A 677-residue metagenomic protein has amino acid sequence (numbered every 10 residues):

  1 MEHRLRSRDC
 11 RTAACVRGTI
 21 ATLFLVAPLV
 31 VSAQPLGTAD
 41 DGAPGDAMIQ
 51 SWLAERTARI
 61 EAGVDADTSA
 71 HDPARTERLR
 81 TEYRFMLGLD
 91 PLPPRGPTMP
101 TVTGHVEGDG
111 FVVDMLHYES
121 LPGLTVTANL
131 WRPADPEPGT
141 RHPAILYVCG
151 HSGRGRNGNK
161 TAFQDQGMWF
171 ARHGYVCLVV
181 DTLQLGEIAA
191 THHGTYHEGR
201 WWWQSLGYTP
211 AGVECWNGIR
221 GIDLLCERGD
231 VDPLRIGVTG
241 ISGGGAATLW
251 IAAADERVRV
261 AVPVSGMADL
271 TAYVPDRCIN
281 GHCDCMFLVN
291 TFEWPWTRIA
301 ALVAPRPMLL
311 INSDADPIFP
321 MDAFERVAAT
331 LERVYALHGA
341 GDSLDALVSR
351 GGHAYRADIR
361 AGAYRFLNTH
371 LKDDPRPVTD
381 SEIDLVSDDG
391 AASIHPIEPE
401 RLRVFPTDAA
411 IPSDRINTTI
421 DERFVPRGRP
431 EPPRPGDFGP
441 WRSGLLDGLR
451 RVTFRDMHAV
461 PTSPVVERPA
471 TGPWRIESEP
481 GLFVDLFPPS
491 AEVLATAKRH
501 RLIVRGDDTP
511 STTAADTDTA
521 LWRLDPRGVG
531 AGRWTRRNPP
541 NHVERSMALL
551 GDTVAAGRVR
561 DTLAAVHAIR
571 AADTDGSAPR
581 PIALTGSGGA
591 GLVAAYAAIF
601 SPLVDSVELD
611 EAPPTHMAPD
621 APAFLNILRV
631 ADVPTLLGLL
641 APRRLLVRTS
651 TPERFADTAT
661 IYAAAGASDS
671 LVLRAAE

Functional and structural regions predicted by a protein language model:
M1-V16: N-terminal secretory signal peptides that target proteins for export/translocation
R17-V30: Bacterial N-terminal signal peptides
Q34-V126, T140, A304, I311-R501 (+5 more regions): Alpha/beta-hydrolase-fold serine-hydrolase catalytic core, especially in secreted/extracellular enzymes
E137-E227, P233, M267-I279, C285 (+2 more regions): Cap/lid segment of the alpha/beta-hydrolase catalytic domain
S152, G221-F292, A565-L639: Primarily recognizes the serine-hydrolase "nucleophile elbow" in alpha/beta-hydrolase and SGNH/GDSL folds
R154-D165, S205-W216, V238-L249, M286-I299 (+4 more regions): Alpha-helix capping and helix-loop boundary segments enriched in small/acidic/polar residues
K160-F163, G167, L185-L206, V264 (+11 more regions): Primarily the internal scaffold of c-type cytochrome electron-transfer domains, especially repeated/multiheme c-type
D181, T239, V264-S265, I311 (+3 more regions): Alpha/beta-hydrolase-fold catalytic nucleophile elbow
